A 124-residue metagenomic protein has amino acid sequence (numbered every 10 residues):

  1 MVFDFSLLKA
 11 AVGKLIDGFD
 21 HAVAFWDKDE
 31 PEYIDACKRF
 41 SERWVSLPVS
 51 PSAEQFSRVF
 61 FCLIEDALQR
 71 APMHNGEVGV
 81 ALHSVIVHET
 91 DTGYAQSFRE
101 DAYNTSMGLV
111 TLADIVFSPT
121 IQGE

Functional and structural regions predicted by a protein language model:
M1-E124: Charge-rich, low-complexity N-terminal segments
